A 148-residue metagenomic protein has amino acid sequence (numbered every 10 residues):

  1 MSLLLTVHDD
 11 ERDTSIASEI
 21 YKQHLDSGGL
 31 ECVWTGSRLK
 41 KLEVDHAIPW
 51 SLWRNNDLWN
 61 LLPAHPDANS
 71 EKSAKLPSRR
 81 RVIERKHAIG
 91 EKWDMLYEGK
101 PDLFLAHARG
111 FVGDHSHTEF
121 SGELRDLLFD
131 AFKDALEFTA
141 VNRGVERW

Functional and structural regions predicted by a protein language model:
M1-E31: Short, charged surface segments at domain edges that flank catalytic/cofactor-binding sites
T6-E11, I48, T139-E146: Proteins with a high burden of low-complexity, intrinsically disordered sequence enriched in S/T/G/P/A and R, requiring
V33-P63, K72-H87: Histidine-centered nuclease catalytic patch
N69: Active-site loop ensemble at the mouth of alpha/beta enzyme cores that anchors a bound cofactor
P77-W148: C-terminal structured domain segments
